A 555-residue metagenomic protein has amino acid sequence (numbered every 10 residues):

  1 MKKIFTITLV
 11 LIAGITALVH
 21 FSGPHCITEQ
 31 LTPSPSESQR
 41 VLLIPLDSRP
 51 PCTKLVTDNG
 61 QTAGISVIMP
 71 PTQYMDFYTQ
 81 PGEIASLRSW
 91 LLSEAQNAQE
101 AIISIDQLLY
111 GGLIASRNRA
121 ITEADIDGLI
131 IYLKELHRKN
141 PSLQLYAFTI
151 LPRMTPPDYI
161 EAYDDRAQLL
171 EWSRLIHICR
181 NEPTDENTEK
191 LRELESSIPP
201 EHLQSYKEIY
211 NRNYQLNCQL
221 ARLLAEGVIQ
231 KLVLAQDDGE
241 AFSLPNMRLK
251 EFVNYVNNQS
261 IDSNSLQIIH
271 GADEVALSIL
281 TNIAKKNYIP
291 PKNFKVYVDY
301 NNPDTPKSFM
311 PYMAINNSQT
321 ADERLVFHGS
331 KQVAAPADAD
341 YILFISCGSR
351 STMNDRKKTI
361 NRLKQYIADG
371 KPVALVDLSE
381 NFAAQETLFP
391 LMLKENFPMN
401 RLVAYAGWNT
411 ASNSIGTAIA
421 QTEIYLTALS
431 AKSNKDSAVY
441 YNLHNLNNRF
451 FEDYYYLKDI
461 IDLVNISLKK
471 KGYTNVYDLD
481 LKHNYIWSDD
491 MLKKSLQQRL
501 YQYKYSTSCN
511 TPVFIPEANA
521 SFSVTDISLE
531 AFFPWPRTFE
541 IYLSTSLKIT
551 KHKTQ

Functional and structural regions predicted by a protein language model:
M1-I4: Positively charged n-region of N-terminal signal peptides that target proteins for export
T6-H20: Hydrophobic membrane-insertion alpha-helices, especially the h-region of bacterial N-terminal signal peptides
H20-Q555: An N-terminal assembly and electron-transfer interface module characteristic of large anaerobic redox and radical
